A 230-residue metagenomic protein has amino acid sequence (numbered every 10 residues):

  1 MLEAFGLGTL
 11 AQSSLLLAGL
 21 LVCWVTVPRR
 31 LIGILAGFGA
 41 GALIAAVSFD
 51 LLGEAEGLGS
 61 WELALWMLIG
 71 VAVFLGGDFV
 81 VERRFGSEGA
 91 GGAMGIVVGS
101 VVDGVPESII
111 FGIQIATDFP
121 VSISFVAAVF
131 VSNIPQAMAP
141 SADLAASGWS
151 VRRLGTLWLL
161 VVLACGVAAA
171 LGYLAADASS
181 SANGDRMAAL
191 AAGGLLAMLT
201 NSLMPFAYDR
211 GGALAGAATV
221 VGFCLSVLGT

Functional and structural regions predicted by a protein language model:
M1-T230: Intrinsically disordered, metal-sensing/regulatory segments
